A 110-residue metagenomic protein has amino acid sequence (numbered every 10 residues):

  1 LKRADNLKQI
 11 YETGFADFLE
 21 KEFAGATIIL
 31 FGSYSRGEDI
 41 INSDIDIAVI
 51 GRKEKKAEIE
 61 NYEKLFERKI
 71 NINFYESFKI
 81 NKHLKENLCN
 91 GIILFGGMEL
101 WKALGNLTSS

Functional and structural regions predicted by a protein language model:
L1-A26, S35-N42, G51-S110: Catalytic core of pol beta-like nucleotidyltransferases
